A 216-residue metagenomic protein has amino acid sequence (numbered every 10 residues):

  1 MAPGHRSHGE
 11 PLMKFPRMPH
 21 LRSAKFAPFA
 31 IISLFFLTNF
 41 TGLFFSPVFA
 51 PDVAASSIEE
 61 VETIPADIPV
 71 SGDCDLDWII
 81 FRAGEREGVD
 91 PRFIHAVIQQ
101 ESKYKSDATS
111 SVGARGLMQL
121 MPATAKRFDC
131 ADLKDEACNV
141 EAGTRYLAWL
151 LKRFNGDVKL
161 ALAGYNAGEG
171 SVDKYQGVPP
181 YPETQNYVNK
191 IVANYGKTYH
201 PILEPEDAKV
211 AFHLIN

Functional and structural regions predicted by a protein language model:
A2-S71, W78-F81, P201-N216: An acidic, Gly/Ser/Thr/Pro-rich helix-cap/linker signature
A54-N216: Catalytic glycan-binding domains that act on GlcNAc-containing polysaccharides
